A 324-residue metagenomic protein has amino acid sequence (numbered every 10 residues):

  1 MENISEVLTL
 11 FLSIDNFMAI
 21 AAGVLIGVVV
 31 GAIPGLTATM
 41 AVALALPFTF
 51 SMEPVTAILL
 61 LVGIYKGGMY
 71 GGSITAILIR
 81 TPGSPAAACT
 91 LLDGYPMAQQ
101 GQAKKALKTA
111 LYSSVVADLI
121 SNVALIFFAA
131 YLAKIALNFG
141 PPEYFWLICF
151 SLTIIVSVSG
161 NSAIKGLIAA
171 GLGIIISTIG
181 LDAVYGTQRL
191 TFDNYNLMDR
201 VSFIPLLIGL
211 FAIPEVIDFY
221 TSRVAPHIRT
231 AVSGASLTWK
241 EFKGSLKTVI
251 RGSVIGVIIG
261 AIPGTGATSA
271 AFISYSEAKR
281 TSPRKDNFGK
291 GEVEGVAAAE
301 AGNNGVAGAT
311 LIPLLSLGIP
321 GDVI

Functional and structural regions predicted by a protein language model:
M1-A57, A130, K134-I135, Q188-E292: Helix-loop-helix hairpins and the membrane-proximal interhelical loops of multi-pass alpha-helical transport proteins
A21, L25, A41-A43, V62 (+4 more regions): Hydrophobic alpha-helical segments embedded in the membrane of multi-pass proteins
V24-A38, G67-R80, I155-G160, V254-T265 (+1 more regions): Transmembrane alpha-helix interface/packing and boundary motifs in multi-pass membrane proteins, characterized by
A38-F48, L61, A76-P96, F127 (+4 more regions): Re-entrant/interfacial helical elements at transmembrane boundaries that shape and gate the permeation pathway
V55-L59, P96-S113, P283-V296: Membrane-interface alpha-helices at helix entry/exit sites of multi-pass transporters
K66-G71, Y112-A124, L132, I176 (+3 more regions): Membrane-embedded alpha-helical segments of transport systems, primarily multispan ion/solute transporters
K104, K108-A117, K247, R251 (+2 more regions): Alpha-helical transmembrane segments of multi-pass membrane proteins
K108-A225: Membrane-embedded alpha-helical modules
